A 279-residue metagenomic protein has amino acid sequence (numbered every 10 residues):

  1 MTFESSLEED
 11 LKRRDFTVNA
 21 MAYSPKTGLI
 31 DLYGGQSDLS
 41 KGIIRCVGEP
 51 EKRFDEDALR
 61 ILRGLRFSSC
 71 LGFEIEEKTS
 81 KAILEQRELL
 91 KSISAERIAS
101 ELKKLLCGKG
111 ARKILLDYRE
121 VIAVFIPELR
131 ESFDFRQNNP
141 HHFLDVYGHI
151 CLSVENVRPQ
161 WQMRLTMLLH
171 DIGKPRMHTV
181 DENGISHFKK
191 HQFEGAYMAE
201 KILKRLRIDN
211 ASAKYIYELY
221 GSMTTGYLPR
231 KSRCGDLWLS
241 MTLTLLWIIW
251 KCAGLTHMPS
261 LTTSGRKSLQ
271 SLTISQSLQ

Functional and structural regions predicted by a protein language model:
M1-Q279: Catalytic cores of the polymerase beta-like nucleotidyltransferase superfamily and closely associated nucleotide
